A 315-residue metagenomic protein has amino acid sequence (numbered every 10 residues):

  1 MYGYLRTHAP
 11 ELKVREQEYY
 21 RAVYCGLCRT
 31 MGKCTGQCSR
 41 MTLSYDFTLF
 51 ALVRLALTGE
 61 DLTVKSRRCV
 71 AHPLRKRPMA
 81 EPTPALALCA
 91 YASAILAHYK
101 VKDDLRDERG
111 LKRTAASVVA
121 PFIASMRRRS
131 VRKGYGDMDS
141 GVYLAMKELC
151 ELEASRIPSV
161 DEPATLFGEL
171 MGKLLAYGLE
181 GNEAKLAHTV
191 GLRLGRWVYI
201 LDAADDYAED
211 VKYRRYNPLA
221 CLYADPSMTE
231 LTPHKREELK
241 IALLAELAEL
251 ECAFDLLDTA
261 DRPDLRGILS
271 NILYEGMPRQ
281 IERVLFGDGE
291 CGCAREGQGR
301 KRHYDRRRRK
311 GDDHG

Functional and structural regions predicted by a protein language model:
M1-E169, K173-T189, R196, I200-R236 (+8 more regions): Acidic catalytic motifs of isoprenoid enzymes
A294-E296: Conserved, well-structured core segments
R300-G315: Long, low-complexity, intrinsically disordered segments
